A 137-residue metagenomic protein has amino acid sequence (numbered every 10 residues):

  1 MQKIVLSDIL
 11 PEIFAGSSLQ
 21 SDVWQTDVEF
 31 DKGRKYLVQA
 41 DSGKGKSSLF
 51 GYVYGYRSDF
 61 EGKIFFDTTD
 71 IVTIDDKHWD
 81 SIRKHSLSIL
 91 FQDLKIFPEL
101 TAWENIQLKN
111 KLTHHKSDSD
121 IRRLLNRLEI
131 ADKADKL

Functional and structural regions predicted by a protein language model:
M1-L6, L10-V28, D135: A short, flexible loop at the N-terminus of ABC-type nucleotide-binding domains that lies
Q39-D41: The feature captures the beta-strand-to-loop junction immediately N-terminal to the Walker
Y54: Helix-to-loop junction immediately C-terminal to a conserved catalytic motif
G62-I71: Conserved ABC transporter NBD signature motif
D70, D118-A134: Conserved ABC ATPase "signature" region
I71-S88: ABC ATPase NBD coupling module
S86-K95, L100: ABC ATPase nucleotide-binding domain signature
P98-K109: Short coil-to-helix segment of the ABC ATPase nucleotide-binding domain corresponding to the Q-loop/switch region
